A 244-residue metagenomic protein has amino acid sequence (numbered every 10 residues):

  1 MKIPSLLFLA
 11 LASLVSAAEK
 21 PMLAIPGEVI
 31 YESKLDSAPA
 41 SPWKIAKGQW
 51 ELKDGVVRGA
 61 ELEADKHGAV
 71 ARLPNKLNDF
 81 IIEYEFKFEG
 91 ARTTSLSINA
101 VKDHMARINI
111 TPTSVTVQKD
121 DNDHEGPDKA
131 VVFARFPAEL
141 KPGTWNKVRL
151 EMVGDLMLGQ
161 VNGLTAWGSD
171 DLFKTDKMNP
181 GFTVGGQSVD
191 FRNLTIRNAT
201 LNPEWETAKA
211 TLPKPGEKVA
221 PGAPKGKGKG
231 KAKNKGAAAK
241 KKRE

Functional and structural regions predicted by a protein language model:
F8-A18: Hydrophobic h-region of N-terminal signal peptides that target proteins for export in Gram-negative bacteria
E19-K47, P203-K225: Extracellular carbohydrate-recognition regions
L35, I82-Y84, W145-G159: Short tryptophan-centered beta-strand motifs in secreted/extracellular beta-sheet-rich domains of glycan-recognition
Q49-H67: Short carbohydrate-recognition loop motifs
E61-D123: Secretory/extracellular carbohydrate-interaction modules and structurally similar beta-sandwich "look-alikes"
G68-N75, A134-L140, P180-G181: Beta-strand-rich interaction surfaces with strong enrichment in secreted/lumenal proteins
E125-K147: Short, aromatic/His-centered strand-loop micro-motif at the edge of beta-sheets
Q160-N179, T183-G185: Short, solvent-exposed beta-strand-to-loop segments that form ligand-recognition rims of beta-rich domains
